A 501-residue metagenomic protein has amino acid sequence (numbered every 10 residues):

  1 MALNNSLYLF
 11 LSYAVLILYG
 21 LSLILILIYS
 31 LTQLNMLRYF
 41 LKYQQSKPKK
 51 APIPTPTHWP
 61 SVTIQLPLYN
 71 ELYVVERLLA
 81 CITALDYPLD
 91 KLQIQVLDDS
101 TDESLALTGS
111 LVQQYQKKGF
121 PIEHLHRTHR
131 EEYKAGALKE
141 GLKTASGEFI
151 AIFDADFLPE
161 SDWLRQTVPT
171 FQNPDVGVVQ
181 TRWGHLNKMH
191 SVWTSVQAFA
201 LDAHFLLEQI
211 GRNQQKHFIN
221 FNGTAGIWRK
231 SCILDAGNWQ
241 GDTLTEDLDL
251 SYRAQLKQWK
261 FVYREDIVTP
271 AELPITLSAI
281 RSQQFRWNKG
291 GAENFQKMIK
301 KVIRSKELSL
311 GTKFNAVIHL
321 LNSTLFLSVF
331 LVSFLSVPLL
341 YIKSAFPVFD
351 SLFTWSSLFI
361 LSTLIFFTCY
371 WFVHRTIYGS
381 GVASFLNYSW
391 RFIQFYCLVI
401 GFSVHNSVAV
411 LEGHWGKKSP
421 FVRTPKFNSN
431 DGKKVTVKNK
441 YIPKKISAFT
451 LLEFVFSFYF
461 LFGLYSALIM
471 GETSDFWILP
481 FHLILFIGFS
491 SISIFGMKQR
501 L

Functional and structural regions predicted by a protein language model:
M1-Y13: Short, strongly hydrophobic alpha-helical membrane anchors
N35-K91: N-terminal signal-anchor transmembrane helix
K42, K47, I53-P56, N322-P420 (+1 more regions): Membrane-embedded multi-pass helical conduit in multi-pass membrane proteins, especially envelope-biosynthetic
V74, S305-S328, S429-L461: Loop-to-transmembrane boundary segments
A80-H126, R130: Acidic donor-binding segment of Leloir-type glycosyltransferases
S100, D154-L158, D242: The conserved acidic donor/metal-binding loop of glycosyltransferases
V112-F149, S161-L244, L256, L277-V317 (+1 more regions): Long helical/loop segments within the catalytic core of UDP-sugar-dependent glycosyltransferases, especially the large
D242, S251-P270: Catalytic donor-sugar/metal-binding loop of nucleotide-sugar-dependent glycosyltransferases
